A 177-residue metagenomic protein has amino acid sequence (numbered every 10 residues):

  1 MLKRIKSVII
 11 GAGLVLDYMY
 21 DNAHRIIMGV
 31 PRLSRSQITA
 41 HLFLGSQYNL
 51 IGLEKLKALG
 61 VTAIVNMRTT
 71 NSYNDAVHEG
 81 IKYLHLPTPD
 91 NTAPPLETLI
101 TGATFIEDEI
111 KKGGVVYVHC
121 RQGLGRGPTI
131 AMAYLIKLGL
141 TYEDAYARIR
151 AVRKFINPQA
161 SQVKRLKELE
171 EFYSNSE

Functional and structural regions predicted by a protein language model:
M1-I27: Non-catalytic regulatory/accessory regions that flank a structured catalytic core
I5, K164-S174: Charged phosphate-binding loop/patch that engages nucleotide di/tri-phosphates or the phosphate backbone of nucleic
S7-I9, N71, T129, E168: Sequence-pattern detector for short linear motifs and compositional/periodic biases rather than a specific fold
I27-V115, I136-E168: Cysteine-based protein phosphatase catalytic domain of the PTP/DSP
G113-M132: A phosphate-binding catalytic loop at a beta-strand-loop-alpha-helix junction that coordinates phosphoryl groups
